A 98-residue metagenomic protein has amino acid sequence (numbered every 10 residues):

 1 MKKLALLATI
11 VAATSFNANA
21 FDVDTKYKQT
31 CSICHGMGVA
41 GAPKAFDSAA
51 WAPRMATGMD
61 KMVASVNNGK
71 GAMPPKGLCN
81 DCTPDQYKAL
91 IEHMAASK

Functional and structural regions predicted by a protein language model:
L4-T14: Sec-dependent N-terminal signal peptides
T14-A20: Sec/Tat signal peptide C-region and signal peptidase I cleavage site
D24-K28, S97-K98: Short sequence/structural segments immediately N-terminal
K28, A56, P75: Phosphate-coordinating loops and pocket residues in cytosolic domains that bind phosphorylated ligands
T30-M37, L90, M94: The canonical Cys-X-X-Cys-His
I33-A64: Gly/Gly-Pro-rich "capping" loops immediately C-terminal to redox-active cysteine motifs in periplasmic/lumenal
K44, M62-A89, H93-K98: Axial heme c-ligation environment in periplasmic c-type cytochrome domains
